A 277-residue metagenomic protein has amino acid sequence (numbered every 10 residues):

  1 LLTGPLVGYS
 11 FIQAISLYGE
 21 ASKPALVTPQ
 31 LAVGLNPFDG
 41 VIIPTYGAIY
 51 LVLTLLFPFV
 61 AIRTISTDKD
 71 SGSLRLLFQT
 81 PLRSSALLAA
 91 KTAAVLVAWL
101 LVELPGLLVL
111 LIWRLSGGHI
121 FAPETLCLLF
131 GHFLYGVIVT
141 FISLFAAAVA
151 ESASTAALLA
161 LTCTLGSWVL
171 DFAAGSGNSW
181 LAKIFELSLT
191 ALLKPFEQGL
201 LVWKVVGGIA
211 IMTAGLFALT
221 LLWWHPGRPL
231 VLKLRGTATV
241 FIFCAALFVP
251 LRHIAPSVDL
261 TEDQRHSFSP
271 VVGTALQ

Functional and structural regions predicted by a protein language model:
L1, F57, L82-W113, F133 (+1 more regions): Selective transmembrane-helix segments that form parts of the transport pathway or gating/packing helices in multipass
S10, V41-T67, V102: Long, hydrophobic alpha-helical segments
F11-G40, V149, A156-R228: Terminal transmembrane helical anchor/hairpin motif
P58-F78, T92: Transmembrane helix boundary and interhelical loop/hinge segments in multi-pass membrane proteins
L108-G131: Membrane-interfacial helix-loop-helix connectors in multipass membrane proteins
H119, F130-L165, A173, H225-R235: A structural motif at transmembrane helix-loop-helix junctions in multipass membrane proteins
P229-P256: Internal/C-terminal transmembrane anchor helices
I254-Q277: Juxtamembrane extramembrane loops of integral membrane proteins
